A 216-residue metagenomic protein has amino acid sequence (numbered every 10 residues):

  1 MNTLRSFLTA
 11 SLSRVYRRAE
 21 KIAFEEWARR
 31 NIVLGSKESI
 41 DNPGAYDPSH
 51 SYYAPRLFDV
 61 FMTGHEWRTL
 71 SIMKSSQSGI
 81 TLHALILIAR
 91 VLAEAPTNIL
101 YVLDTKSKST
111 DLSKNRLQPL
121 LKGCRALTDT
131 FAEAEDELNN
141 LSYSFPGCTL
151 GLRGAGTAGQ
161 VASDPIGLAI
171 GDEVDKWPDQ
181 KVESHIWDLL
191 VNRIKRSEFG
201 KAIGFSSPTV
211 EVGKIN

Functional and structural regions predicted by a protein language model:
N2-N216: Phosphate/NTP-binding elements of NTP-utilizing enzymes
